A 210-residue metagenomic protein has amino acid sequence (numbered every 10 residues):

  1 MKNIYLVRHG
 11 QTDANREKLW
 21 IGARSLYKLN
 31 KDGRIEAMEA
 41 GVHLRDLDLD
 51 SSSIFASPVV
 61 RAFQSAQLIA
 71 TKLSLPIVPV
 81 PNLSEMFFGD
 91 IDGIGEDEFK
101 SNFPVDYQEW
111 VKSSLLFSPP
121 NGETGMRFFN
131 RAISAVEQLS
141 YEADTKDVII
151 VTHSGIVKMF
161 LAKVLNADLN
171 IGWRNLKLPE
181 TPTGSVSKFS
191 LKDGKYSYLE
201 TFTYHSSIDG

Functional and structural regions predicted by a protein language model:
K2, V7-P79: Active-site-proximal alpha-helix that buttresses catalytic centers in soluble enzyme cores
I4, K146-T152: Generic beta-sheet signal
A14, T71-I133: Phosphate-handling substructures
L47-D50, L139-D147: Glycine-rich phosphate-binding loop signature in dinucleotide/nucleotide-binding domains
A56-S57, N130, V151-T152: Short beta-strand scaffold positions
S154-K158: GST superfamily/GST-like fold recognition
D168-K195: Domain-level recognition of soluble alpha/beta enzyme cores, biased toward histidine phosphatases/phosphomutases
Y196-G210: Acidic, His/Gly-rich catalytic cores of divalent-metal-dependent hydrolytic chemistry
